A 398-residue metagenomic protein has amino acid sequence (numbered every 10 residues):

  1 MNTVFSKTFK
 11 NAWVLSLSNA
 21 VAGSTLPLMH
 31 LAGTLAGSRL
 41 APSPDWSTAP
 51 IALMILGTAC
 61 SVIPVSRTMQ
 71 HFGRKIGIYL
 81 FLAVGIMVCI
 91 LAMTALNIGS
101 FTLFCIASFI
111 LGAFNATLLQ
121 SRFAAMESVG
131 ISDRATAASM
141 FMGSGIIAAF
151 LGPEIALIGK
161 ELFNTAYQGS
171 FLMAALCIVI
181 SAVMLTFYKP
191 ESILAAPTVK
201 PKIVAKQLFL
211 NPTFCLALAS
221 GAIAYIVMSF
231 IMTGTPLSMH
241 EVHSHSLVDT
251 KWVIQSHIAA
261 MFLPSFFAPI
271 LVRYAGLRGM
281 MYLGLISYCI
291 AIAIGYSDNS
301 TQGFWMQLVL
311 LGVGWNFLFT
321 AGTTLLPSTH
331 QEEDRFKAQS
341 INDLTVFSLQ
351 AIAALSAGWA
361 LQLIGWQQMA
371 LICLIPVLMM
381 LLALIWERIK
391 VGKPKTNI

Functional and structural regions predicted by a protein language model:
M1-F9, Y188-L218: Juxtamembrane intracellular "pre-TM" segments in multi-pass secondary transporters
A32-P44, T233-V253: Short amphipathic helix-loop junctions that connect adjacent transmembrane helices in Major Facilitator Superfamily/SLC
G33, N115-V129, F317-H330: Intracellular juxtamembrane helix-capping segments at the cytosolic ends of symmetry-related transmembrane helices
S61-R74, L263-L277, L361: Helix-to-loop junctions at the C-terminal end of transmembrane segments in multipass secondary transporters
A83-I98, S287-N299: C-terminal ends and interior cores of transmembrane alpha-helices in multi-pass membrane transporters/permeases
F101-L103, M140-T186: Helix-loop-helix hairpin linking two adjacent transmembrane segments in secondary transporters
C105-G143: Cytoplasmic helix-loop-helix junction between adjacent transmembrane helices in 12-TM secondary transporters
A175-A195, A383-R388: C-terminal membrane-cytosol helix-exit motif in multi-pass small-molecule transporters
